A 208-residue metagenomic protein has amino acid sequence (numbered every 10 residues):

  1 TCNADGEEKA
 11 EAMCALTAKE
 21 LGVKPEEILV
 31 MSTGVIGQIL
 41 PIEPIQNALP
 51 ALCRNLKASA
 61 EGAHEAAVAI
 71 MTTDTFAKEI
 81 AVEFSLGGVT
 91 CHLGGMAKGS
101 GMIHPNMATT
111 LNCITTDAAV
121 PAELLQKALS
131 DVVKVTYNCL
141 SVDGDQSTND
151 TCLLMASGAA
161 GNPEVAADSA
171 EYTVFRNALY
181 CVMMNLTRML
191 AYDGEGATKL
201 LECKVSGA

Functional and structural regions predicted by a protein language model:
T1-A4, E26-N47, S141-E164, T198 (+1 more regions): Short, surface-exposed loop/turn segments at secondary-structure boundaries that line and modulate
C2-K9, V120-L124, A167-V174: Short alpha-helix boundary/capping segments
E8, G22, V142, Y192-G194: Surface-exposed helix-capping loop/turn segments at secondary-structure junctions
E8-Y137, S147: Glycine-rich, mobile lid/loop segments that gate access to catalytic sites or pores
S59, G144, D168-S169: Intrinsic-disorder/low-complexity, polar/charged segments
I70, F84, I114, L154-M155 (+2 more regions): Generic structural hydrophobic/aromatic packing signal, biased to beta-strands
T72, M102, N138, V142 (+1 more regions): Conserved helix-loop functional segments at active or binding sites
S157-A208: A glycine- and small/hydrophobic-rich beta-loop-beta segment that serves as a flexible "lid/hinge" or phosphate-binding
